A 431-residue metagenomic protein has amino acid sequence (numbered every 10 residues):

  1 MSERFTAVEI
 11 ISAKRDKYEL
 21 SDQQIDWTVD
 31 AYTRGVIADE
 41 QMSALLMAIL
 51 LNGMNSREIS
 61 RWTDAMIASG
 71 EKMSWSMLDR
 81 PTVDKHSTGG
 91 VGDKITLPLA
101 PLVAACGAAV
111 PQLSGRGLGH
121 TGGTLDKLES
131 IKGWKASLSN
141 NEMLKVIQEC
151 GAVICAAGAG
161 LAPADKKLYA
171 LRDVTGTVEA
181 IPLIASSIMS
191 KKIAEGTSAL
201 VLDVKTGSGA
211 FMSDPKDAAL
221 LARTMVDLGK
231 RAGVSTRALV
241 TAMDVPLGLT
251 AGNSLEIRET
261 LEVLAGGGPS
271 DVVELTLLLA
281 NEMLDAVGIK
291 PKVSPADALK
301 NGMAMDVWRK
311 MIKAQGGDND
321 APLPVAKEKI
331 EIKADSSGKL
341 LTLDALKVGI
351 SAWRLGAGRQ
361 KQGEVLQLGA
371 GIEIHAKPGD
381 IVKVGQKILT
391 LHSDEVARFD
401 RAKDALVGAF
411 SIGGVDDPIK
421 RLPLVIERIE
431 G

Functional and structural regions predicted by a protein language model:
M1-G92, K310-A314, V425-G431: Acidic, glycine/proline-rich low-complexity segments that act as flexible tails and inter-domain linkers
F5, E9, K14, E19-D22 (+5 more regions): Well-ordered secondary-structure scaffolds
L46-L50, K127, D165-V174, D203-M212 (+1 more regions): Active-site-proximal beta-alpha loop/turn segments in soluble metabolic enzymes
L51, P98-P111, K191-G196, R231-A232 (+1 more regions): Alpha-helix C-terminal capping segments
P81-A104, A108-H120: Glycine/serine-rich anion-binding loops at beta->alpha junctions that coordinate negatively charged ligand groups
L113, I147, C155-A157, D203-G207 (+1 more regions): Short beta-strand segments
K127-V153, R223-G229, G233: A glycine-rich helix N-cap at a beta->alpha junction
Q148-T197: Phosphate/diphosphate-binding glycine-rich loops and adjacent basic-rich segments that engage nucleotide
